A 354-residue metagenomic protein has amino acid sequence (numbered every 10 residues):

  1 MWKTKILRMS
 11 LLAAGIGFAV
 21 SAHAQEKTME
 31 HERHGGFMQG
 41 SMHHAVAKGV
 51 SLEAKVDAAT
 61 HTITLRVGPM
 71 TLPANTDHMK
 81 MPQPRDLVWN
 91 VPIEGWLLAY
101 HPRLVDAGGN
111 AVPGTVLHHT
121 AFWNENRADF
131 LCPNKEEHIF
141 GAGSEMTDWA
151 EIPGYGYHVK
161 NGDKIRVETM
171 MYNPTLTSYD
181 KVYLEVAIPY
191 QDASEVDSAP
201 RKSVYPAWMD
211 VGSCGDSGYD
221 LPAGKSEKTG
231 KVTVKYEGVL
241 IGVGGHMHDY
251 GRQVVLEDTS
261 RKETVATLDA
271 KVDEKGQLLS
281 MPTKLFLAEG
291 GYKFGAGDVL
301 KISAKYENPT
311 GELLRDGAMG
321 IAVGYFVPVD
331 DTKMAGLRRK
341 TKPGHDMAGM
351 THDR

Functional and structural regions predicted by a protein language model:
W2-A24: Gram-negative bacterial Sec-dependent N-terminal signal peptides
E26-V239, G244-R354: Beta-strand-centric surfaces of beta-sandwich/beta-rich domains
